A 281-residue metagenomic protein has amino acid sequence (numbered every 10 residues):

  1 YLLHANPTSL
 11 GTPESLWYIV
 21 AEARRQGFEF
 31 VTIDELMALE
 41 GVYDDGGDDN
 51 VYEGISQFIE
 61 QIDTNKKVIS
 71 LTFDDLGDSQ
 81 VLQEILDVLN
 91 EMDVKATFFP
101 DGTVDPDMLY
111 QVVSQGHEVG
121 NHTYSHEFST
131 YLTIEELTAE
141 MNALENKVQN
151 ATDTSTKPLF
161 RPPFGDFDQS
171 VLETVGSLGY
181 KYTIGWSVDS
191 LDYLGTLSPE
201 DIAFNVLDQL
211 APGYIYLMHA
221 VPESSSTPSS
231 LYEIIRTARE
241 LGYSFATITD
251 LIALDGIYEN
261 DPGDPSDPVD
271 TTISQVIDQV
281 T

Functional and structural regions predicted by a protein language model:
Y1-D34, V206-T249: Catalytic grooves of carbohydrate-active enzymes
Y1-L3, F30-I33, I69-T72, A96-P100 (+5 more regions): Structural recognition of the beta-strand scaffold that forms the well-ordered cores of secreted hydrolase catalytic
N6, E35-L36, L76, D101-T103 (+5 more regions): Active-site beta-loop-alpha junctions enriched in small/polar residues
S9-P13, Q80-Q83, P106-D107, E127-Y131 (+3 more regions): Extracytoplasmic/secreted cell-surface and envelope-processing proteins
S15, E22, E35-A38, V42-L132 (+3 more regions): Active-site beta->alpha N-cap acidic-glycine motif
A21-F28, N90-K95, S114, N142 (+5 more regions): Sec-exported extracytoplasmic/periplasmic mature domains
G27-E35, L39, D166, V171-Q209 (+1 more regions): His/Asp/Glu-enriched short active-site or ligand-binding loop at hydrolase and phosphoryl-transfer sites
I257-N260: Outer-membrane beta-barrel translocator/channel fold
